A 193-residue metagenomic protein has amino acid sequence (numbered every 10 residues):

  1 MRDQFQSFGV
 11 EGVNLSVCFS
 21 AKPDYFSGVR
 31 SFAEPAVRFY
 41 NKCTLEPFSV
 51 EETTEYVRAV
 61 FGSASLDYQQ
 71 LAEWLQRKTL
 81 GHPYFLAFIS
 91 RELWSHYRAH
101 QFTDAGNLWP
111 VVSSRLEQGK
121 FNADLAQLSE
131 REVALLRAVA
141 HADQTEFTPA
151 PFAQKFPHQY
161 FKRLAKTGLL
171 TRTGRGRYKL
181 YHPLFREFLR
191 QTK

Functional and structural regions predicted by a protein language model:
M1-D24, S31-A33: Conserved Walker B catalytic segment
K22-S27, S49-T53, F185: Conserved nucleotide-binding/hydrolysis micro-motifs of P-loop NTPases
S31-P47: A short helix-turn-beta junction within AAA+ P-loop NTPase domains corresponding to the substrate/partner-engaging
T44-L71, I89: Conserved small helical "lid"/interfacial subdomain of P-loop NTPases
Y68, G81, A87-F156: Winged-helix-like regulatory helical subdomains adjacent to P-loop NTPase cores
A150-G168, R172-R175: Short amphipathic alpha-helical interaction segments
G176-H182: Minor-groove-contacting beta-hairpin "wing" of winged helix-turn-helix DNA-binding domains
L184-K193: Short, amphipathic alpha-helical interaction segments positioned at domain boundaries
